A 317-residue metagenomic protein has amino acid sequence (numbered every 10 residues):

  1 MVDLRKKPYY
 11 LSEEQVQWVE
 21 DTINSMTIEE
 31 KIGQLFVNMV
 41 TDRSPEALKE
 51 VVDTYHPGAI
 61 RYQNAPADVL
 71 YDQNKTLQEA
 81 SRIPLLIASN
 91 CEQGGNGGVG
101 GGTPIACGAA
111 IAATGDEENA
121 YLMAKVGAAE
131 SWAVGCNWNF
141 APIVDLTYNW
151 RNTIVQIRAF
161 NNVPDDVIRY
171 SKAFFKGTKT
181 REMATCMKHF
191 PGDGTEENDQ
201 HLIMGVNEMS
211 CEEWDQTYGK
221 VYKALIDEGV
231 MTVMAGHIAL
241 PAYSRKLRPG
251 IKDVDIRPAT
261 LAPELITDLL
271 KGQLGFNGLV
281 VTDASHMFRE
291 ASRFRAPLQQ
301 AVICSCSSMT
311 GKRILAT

Functional and structural regions predicted by a protein language model:
M1-A109: N-terminal hydrophobic targeting/anchoring segments and the immediately downstream early-domain regions of hydrolases
T27, L70-A80, G95-G97, N162-A316: Second-shell residues forming the walls of enzyme active-site clefts
I32-V40, G58-Y62, L85-Q93, W138-P142 (+4 more regions): Hydrophobic faces of well-ordered beta-strands that scaffold small-molecule active sites in alpha/beta enzyme cores
V40-T54, N119-E130, E213-A224, R293-A296: Short, acidic/polar
P66-L70, A113-A129, P164-R169, E212-Q216: Glycine-rich anion/phosphate-binding loops
N90, V126-N139: Acidic-leg catalytic submotif of subtilisin-like serine proteases
P104-G115, N161: A charged helix-plus-loop insertion that forms the helical arch/lid used to bind and gate nucleic-acid substrates
V144-I154: Short, conserved phosphate-binding/catalytic loop or strand-edge motifs used in phosphoryl-/nucleotidyl-transfer
